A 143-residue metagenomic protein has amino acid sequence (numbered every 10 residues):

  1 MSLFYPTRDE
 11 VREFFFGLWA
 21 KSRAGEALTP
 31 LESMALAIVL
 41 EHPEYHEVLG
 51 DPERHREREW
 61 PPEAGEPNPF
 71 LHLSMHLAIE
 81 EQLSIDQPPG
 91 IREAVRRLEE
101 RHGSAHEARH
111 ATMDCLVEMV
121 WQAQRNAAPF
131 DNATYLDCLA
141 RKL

Functional and structural regions predicted by a protein language model:
M1-H46: N-terminal leader/targeting peptides and immediately adjacent processing regions
T29, E47, P89, H106-H110 (+1 more regions): Short, solvent-exposed positions on alpha-helices
L31-E99: Aromatic-anchored, charged helix-turn/loop surface patch used as a conserved interaction hotspot
M113-M119: Helix-rich interaction surfaces within compact, conserved domain-sized segments that mediate assembly or partner
W121, R125-L143: Glycine-rich, aromatic-bearing surface loops/beta-hairpins
